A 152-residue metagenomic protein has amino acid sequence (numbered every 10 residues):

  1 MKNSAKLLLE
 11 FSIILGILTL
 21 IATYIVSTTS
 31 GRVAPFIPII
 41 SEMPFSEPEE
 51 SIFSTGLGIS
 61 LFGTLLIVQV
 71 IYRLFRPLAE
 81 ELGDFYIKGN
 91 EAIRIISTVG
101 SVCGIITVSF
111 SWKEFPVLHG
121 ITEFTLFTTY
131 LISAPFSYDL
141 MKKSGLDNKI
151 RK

Functional and structural regions predicted by a protein language model:
M1-F75, G89-C103, S109-W112, F124-K142: Early transmembrane alpha-helices of polytopic membrane proteins
L78-K88, S109-E123, L140-K152: Juxtamembrane/interface segments of multi-pass membrane proteins
